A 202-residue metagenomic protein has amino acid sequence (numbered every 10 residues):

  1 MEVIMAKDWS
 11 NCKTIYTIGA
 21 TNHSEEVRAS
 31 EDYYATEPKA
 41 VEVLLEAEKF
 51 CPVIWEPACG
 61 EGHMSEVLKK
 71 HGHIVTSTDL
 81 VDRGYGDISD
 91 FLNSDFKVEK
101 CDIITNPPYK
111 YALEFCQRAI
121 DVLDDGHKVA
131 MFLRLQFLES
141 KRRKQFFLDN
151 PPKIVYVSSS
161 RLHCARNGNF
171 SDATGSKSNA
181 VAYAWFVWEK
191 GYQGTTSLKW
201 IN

Functional and structural regions predicted by a protein language model:
M1-N202: Class I S-adenosyl-L-methionine-dependent methyltransferase catalytic core
